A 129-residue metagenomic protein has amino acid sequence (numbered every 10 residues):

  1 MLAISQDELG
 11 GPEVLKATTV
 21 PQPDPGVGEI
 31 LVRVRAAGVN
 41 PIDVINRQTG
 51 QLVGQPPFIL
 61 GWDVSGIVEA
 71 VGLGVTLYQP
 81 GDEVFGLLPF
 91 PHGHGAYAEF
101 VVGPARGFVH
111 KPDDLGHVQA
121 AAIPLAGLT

Functional and structural regions predicted by a protein language model:
M1-I4: Short structural boundary motif marking the start of a folded domain
Q6, R47, E69-A70, V102-G103: Short beta-strand-to-turn element immediately C-terminal to the catalytic PLP-Schiff-base lysine in fold type I
Q6-V14: Extracellular beta-rich ligand/substrate-recognition surface
E13-T18, V64: Short beta-strand or tight-loop elements that sit immediately N-terminal to catalytic metal-binding acidic residues
T18, D82, A98-E99: Extracytoplasmic/periplasmic beta-strand context in beta-sandwich domains, especially the cupredoxin/COX2 CuA-binding
P21-G38, Q48-F90: Glycine-rich beta-strand-centered segment in the early N-terminal region that forms part of a ligand/cofactor-binding
I42-I45: Cytochrome P450 core scaffold surrounding the K-helix E-X-X-R motif and the conserved "meander" helix-loop region
L77, L87-T129: NAD(P)H dinucleotide-binding glycine-rich loop of Rossmann-like/cofactor-binding domains, especially the beta1-alpha1
